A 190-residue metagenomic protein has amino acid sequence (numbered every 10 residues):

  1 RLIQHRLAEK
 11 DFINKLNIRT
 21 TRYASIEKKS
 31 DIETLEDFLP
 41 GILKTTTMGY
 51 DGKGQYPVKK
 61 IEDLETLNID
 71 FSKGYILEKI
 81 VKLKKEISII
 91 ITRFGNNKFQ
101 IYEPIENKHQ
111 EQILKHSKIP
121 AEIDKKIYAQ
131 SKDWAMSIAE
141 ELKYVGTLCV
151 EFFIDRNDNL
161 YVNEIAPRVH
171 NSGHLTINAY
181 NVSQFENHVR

Functional and structural regions predicted by a protein language model:
R1-F38, M48-G49: Conserved N-proximal alpha/beta basic substrate-recognition cap immediately N-terminal to, or forming the N-lobe
F12-I18, K44-G52, H109-P120: Acidic/polar active-site rim loop that often engages polyanionic ligands
R22-S25, I42-T45, L77-K79, L148: General beta-strand structural signal in soluble alpha/beta enzymes
D37-F38, D155-Y161: A short, glycine/Asx- and small/polar-enriched loop/turn that sits immediately N-terminal to a beta-strand
V58-V150, I154-N157: Internal nucleotide-binding/catalytic subdomain
Q130-V150, P167-R190: Active-site "cap" helix and flanking loop/linker of ATP-utilizing ligase/carboxylase catalytic domains
N159-V169: A short beta-strand motif that forms the metal-chelation/ATP-contact edge of phosphoryl-transfer active sites
